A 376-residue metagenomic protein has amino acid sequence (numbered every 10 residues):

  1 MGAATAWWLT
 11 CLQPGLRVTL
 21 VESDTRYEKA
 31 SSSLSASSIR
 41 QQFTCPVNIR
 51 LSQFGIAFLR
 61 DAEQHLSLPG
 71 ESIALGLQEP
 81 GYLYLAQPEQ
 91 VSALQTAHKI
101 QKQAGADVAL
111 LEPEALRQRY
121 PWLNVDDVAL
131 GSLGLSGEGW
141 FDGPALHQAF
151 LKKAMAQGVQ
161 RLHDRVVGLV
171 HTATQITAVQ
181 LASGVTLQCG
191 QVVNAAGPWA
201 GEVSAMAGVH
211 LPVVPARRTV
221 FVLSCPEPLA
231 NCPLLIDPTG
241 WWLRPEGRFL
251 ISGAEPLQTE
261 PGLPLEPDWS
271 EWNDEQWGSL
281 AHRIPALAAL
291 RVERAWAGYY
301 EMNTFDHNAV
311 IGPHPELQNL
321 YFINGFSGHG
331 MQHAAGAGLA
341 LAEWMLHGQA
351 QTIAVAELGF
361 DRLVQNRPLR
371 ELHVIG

Functional and structural regions predicted by a protein language model:
G2-A3: N-terminal Rossmann-fold NAD(P) dinucleotide-binding loop
T10-S32: Glycine-rich FAD pyrophosphate-binding loop
E28, S183-N231: Central helical "cap/lid" subdomain
S37-R119, G240-W242, L280-A281: Dinucleotide-binding Rossmann-like beta1-alpha1 core, especially the glycine-rich loop that anchors the ADP
L66, L85-Q157, L162-H163, G168-Q175: Flavin (FAD/FMN) cofactor-binding and adjacent substrate-gating region of FAD-dependent oxidoreductase domains
G143, A281-G376: C-terminal catalytic lobe of FAD-dependent flavoproteins
G168-Q188, V192: Conserved beta-strand-loop-beta-strand element in the redox core of flavoprotein oxidoreductases
H210, C225-L320: Active-site lid/adjacent beta-loop-alpha segment flanking the redox-cofactor pocket in flavoenzymes
